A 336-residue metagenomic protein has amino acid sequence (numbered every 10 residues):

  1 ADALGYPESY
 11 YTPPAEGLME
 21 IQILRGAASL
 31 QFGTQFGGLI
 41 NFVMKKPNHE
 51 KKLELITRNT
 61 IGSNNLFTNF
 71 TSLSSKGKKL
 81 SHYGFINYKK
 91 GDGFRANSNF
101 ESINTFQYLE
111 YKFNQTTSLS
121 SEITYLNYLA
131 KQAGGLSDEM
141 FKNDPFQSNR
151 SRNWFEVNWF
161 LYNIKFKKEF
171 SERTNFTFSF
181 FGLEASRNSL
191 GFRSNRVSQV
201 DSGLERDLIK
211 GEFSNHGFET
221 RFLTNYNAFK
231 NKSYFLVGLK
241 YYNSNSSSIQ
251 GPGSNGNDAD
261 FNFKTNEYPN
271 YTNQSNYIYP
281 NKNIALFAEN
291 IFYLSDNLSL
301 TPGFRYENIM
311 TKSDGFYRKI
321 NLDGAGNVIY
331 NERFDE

Functional and structural regions predicted by a protein language model:
A1-G17, L24-N41, H49-K52, N69: Flexible, glycine/serine/threonine-rich loop segments and coil->beta-strand junctions that form periplasmic-facing
Y6, I56-R58, K90-R95, S102-F106 (+7 more regions): Extracellular loop and loop/strand-boundary signature of outer-membrane beta-barrel proteins
S9, G38, L53-L55, F67-T71 (+4 more regions): Hydrophobic, lipid-facing positions within transmembrane beta-strands of outer-membrane proteins
E16-M19, D296: Structured loop/turn residues at beta-strand edges in well-structured enzyme cores
M19-Q22, G38-L39, M44-I61, S81-G84 (+1 more regions): Transmembrane beta-strand segments of Gram-negative outer membrane beta-barrel proteins
K46-E54, H82-K90, S137-S148, V157 (+4 more regions): Flexible, solvent-exposed coil segments and beta strand-coil junctions, predominantly the extracellular/periplasmic
I61-K90, R95-K131, W154-E172, F229 (+1 more regions): Transmembrane beta-barrel wall of Gram-negative outer-membrane proteins
T116-L126, V157-I320: Face-selective signature of the C-terminal outer-membrane beta-barrel domain
